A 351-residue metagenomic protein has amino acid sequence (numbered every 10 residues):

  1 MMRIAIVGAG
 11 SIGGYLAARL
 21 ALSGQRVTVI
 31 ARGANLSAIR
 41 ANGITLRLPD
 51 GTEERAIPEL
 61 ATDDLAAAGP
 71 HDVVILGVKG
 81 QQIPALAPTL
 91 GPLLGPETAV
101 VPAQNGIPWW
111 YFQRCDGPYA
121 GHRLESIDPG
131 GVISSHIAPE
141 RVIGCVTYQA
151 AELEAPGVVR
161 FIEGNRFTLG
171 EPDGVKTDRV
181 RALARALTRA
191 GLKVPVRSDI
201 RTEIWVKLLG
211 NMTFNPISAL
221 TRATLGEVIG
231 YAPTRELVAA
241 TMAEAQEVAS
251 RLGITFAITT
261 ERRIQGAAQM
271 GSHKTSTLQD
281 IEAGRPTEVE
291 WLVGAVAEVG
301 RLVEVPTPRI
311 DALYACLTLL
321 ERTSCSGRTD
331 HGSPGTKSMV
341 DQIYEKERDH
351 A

Functional and structural regions predicted by a protein language model:
M1-P49: NAD(P)+-binding Rossmann beta1-loop-alpha1 motif at the extreme N-terminus of oxidoreductases
M2, D72, N165: Nucleotide donor/acceptor-binding cores
V29, L60-A61, L169: Generic preference for hydrophobic
E54-E154: Rossmann-like NAD(P)(H) cofactor-binding subdomain of soluble oxidoreductases
L93, S134-K207, A219-A257: Internal alpha-helical scaffold of NAD(P)-dependent oxidoreductase catalytic cores
E227, R235-A351: NAD(P)-dependent Rossmann-like dehydrogenase/reductase catalytic/cofactor-binding core
